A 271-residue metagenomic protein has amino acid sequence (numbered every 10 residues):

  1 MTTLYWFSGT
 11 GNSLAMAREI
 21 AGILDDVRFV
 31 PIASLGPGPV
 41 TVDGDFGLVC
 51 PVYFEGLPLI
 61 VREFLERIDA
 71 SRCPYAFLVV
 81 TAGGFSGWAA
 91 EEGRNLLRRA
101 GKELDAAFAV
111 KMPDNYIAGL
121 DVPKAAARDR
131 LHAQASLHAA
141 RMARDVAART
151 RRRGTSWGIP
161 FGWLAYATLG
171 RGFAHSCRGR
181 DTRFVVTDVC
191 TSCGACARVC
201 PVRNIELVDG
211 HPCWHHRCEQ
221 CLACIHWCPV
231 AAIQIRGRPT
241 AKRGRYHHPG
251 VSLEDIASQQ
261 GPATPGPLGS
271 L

Functional and structural regions predicted by a protein language model:
T2-L4, S8-A15, G22-C50, F54-A174 (+3 more regions): FMN-binding flavodoxin-like domain, especially the glycine-rich phosphate-binding loop
C50, C73, C177, C213 (+1 more regions): Generic recognition of cysteine residues
E55, M112, L207-D209, I235 (+1 more regions): Generic structural "secondary-structure junction" signal
F77-V79, D181-T182, D209: A short, structure-level motif marking secondary-structure boundaries and short turns
I159-V199: A mid-sequence, solvent-exposed acidic-amphipathic segment
V185-V186, T191-E219, A223-A241: Iron-sulfur cluster-binding cysteine motifs and their immediate structural context in ferredoxin-like electron-transfer
Q220-L271: Flanking helices and flexible, charged tails adjoining ferredoxin-like Fe-S electron-transfer domains in multi-subunit
